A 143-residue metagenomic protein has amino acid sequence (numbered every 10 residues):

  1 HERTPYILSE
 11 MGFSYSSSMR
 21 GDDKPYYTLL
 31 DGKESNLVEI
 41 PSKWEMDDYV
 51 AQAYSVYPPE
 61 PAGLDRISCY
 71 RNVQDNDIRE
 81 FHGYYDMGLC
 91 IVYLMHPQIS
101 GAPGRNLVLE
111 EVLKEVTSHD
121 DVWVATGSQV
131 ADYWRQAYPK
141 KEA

Functional and structural regions predicted by a protein language model:
H1-M87: Active-site-adjacent pocket scaffolds in enzyme catalytic domains
R71-A143: C-terminal domain-boundary segment and adjacent tail
